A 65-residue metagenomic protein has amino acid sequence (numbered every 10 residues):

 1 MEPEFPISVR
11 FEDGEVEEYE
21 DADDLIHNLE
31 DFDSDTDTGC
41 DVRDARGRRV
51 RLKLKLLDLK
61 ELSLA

Functional and structural regions predicted by a protein language model:
M1-Y19: Short, extreme N-terminal segment that most often corresponds to the first beta-strand
E4, F11, E30-T36, R51: A composition-driven surface/loop motif
E15-D41: Short, flexible N-terminal segments of the mature chain
S34-A65: Low-complexity intrinsically disordered segments
